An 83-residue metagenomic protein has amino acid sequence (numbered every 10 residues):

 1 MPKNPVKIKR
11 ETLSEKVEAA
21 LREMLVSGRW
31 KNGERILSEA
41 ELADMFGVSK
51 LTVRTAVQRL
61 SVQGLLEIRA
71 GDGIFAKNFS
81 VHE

Functional and structural regions predicted by a protein language model:
M1-E83: Short linear motifs at protein or domain termini
